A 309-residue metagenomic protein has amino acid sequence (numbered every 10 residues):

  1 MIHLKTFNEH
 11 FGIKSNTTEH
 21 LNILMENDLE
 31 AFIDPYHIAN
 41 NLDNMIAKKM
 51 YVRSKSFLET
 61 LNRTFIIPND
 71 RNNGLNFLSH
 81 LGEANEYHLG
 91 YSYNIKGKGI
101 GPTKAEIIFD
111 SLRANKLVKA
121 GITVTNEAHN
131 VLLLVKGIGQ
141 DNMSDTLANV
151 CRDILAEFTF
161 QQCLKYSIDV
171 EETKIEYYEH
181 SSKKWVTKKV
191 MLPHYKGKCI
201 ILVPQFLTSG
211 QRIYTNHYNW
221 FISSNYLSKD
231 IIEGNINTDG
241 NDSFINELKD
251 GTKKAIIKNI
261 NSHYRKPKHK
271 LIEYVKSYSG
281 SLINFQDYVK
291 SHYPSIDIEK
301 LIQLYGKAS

Functional and structural regions predicted by a protein language model:
M1-D169: Long, contiguous, compositionally biased segments that the model treats as domain-scale units
E172-S309: The feature marks a conserved, polyanion-engaging helical scaffold used by nucleic-acid processing enzymes and innate
